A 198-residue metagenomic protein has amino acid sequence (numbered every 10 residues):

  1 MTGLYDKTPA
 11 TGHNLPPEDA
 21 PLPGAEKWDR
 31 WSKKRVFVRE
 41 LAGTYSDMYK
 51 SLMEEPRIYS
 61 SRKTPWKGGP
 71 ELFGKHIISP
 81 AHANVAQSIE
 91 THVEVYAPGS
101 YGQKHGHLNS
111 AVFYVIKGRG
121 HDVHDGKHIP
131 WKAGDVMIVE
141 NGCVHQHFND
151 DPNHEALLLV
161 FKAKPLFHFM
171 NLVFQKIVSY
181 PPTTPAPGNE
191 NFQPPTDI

Functional and structural regions predicted by a protein language model:
M1-Q87, F174-I177, T183-I198: A short, N-terminal "cap"/entry segment at the start of jelly-roll beta-barrel domains of the cupin/DSBH fold
F73-S79, E90-G106, N141: Conserved short histidine dyad/triad with adjacent acidic residue
T91, V112-Y114, I138, N153-L172: A short hydrophobic beta-strand segment most commonly corresponding to one strand of the jelly-roll/cupin
Y96-G99, H124, W131-D151, F161-K164: Conserved metal-binding segment of the jelly-roll/cupin
A97-P98, L108-H121, D125-G126: Glycine- and acidic-residue-biased ligand/ion/polar-headgroup-sensing regions
Q103-S110, N149: Histidine-centered catalytic micro-motifs
